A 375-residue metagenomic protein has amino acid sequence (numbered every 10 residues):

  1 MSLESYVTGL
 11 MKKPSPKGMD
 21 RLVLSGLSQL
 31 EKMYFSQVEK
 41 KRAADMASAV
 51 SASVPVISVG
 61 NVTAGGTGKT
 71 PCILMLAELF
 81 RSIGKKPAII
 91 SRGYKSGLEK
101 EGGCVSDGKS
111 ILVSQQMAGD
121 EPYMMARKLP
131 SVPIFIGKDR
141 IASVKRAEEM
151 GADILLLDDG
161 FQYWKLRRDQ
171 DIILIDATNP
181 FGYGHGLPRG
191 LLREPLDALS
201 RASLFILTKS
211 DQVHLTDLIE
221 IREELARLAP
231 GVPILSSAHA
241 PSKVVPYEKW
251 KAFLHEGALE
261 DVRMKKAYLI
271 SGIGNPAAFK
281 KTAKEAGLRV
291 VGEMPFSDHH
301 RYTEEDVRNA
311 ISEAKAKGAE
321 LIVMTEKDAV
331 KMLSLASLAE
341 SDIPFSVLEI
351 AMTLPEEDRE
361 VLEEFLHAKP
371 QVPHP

Functional and structural regions predicted by a protein language model:
M1-M11, P180-L321, H374: C-terminal accessory "lid"/substrate-recognition subdomains
M1-N61: Extreme N-terminal, non-catalytic leader segments that precede Walker-type/kinase nucleotide-binding cores
K40-K109, Q212: Walker A (P-loop) phosphate-binding motif
V59, I175, S237, M294 (+1 more regions): Hydrophobic residues at beta-strand termini and immediately following loops that shape nucleotide-binding pockets
K85, Y94-V232, S236: Phosphate/Mg2+-binding loops and adjacent switch elements in nucleotide/diphosphate-handling enzyme cores
K86-I90, I173, K266-I270: Conserved beta-strand elements of the Class I
A240-V244, F296-R301, S341-V372: Short, flexible loop segments at boundaries between secondary-structure elements
A314, G318-A336: Phosphate-bearing ligand-interacting subdomains that bind or position ATP/ADP/UDP/GDP/NAD(P) or nucleotide-linked
